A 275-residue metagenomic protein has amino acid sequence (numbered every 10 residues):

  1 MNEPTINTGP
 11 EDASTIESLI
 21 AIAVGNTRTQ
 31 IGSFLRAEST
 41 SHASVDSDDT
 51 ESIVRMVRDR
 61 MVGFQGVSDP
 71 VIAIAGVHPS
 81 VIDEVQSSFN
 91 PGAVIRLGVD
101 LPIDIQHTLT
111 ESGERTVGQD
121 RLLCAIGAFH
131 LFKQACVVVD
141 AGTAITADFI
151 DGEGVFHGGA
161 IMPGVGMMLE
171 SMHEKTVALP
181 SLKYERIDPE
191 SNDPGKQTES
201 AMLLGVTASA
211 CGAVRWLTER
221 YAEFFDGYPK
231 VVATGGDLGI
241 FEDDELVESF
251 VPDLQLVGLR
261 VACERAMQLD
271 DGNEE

Functional and structural regions predicted by a protein language model:
N2-S39, A128, Q134-F156, M172 (+1 more regions): Gly/Thr-rich phosphate-binding beta-strand-loop-beta motif of the actin/hexokinase/Hsp70
E38-E84, G166, L204: N-terminal phosphate-binding loop and adjacent alpha-helix
A43-V45, P189-G227, D237-I240, V247-E248: Adenine-nucleotide phosphate-binding core of ATP-dependent small-molecule kinases
G66-H78, I95-L97, F225-G236: Short glycine-rich phosphate-binding loop at a beta-alpha junction
V71, V77-F132, D244-R265: Glycine-rich phosphate-binding loop and adjoining helix at the ATP-binding site of ATP-dependent phosphoryl-transfer
A93-K175, T207-L217, E274: Phosphate-binding/catalytic loop of phosphoryl-transfer enzymes
C124-I126, H130-K133, G158-L203, A262 (+1 more regions): Glycine-rich phosphate-binding loop plus the immediately following alpha-helix
F224-E275: Long hydrophobic alpha-helical segments typical of transmembrane helices together with their membrane-interfacial
